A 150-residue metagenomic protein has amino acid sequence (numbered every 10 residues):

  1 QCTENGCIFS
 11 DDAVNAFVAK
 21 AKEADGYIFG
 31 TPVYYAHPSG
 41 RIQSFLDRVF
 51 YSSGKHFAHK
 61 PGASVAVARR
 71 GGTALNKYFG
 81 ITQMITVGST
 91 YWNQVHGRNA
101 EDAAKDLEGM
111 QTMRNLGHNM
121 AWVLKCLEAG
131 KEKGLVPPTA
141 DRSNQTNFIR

Functional and structural regions predicted by a protein language model:
Q1: Short, flexible, mixed-charge acidic loops at enzyme active sites
E4-N93: Helix-loop-strand module that forms the ligand-binding subsite of alpha/beta enzymes
S10, I85-R150: Glycine-rich phosphate/pyrophosphate-binding loop and the adjoining helix
